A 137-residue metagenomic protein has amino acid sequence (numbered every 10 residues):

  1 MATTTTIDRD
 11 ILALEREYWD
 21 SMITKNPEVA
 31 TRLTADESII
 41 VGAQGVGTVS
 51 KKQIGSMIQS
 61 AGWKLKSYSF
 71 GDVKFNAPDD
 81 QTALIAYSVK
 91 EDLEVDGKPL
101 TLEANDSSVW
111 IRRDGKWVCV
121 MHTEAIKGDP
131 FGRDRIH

Functional and structural regions predicted by a protein language model:
A2-R32, I39-H137: A beta-strand edge to alpha-helix "cap/lid" segment located at domain peripheries
